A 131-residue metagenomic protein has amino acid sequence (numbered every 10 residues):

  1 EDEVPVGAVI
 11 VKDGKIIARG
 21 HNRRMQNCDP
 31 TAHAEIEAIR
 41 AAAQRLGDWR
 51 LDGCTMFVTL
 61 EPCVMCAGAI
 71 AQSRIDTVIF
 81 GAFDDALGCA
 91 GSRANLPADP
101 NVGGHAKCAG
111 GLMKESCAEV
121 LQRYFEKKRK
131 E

Functional and structural regions predicted by a protein language model:
E1, M65-E131: Zinc-dependent deaminase
D2-V6, D52: Short, basic and Ser/Thr-rich N-terminal targeting/leader segments
V6-G14: Short beta-strand scaffold segments in enzyme catalytic cores
Q26-I36: A short, polar/charged loop-to-alpha-helix boundary motif
I36-A43: Glycine-rich oxoanion-binding loops at beta->alpha junctions
D48-L60: Immediate flanking context of iron-sulfur cluster ligation sites
